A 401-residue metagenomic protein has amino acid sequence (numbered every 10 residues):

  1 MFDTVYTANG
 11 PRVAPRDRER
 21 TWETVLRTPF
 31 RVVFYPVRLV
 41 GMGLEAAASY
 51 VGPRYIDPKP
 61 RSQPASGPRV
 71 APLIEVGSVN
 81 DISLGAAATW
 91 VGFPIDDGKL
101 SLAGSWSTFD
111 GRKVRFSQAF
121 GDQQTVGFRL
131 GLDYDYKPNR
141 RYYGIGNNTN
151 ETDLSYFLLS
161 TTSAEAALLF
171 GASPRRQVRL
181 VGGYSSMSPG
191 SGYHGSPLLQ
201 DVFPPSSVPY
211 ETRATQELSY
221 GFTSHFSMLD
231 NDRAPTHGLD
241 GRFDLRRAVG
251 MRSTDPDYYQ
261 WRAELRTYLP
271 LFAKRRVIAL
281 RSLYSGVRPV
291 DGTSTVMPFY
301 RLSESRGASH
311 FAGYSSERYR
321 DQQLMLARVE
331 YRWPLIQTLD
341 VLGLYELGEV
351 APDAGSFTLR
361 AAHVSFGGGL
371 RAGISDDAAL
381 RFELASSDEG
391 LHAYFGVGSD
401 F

Functional and structural regions predicted by a protein language model:
F2-L132, R179, P209-T236, R306-A308 (+5 more regions): Outer-membrane beta-barrel initiation region
P53, S66-I74, T89, L198-I336 (+2 more regions): C-terminal outer-membrane beta-barrel translocator/porin domains of Gram-negative envelope proteins and their
V76-D81, W90-G92, G104-D110, F120 (+12 more regions): Transmembrane beta-strands of outer-membrane beta-barrel pores
G85-A87, S101, K113-R115, T161-L169 (+8 more regions): Membrane-embedded beta-strand positions in outer-membrane beta-barrel channels/transporters
K113-Q118, R140-T149, G190-L199, P235-H237 (+4 more regions): Outer-membrane beta-barrel translocator domains and adjoining extracellular loop/strand segments of Gram-negative
V126, G171-V178, L271-R276, Q337-L339 (+1 more regions): Secondary-structure transition into beta-strands, especially the periplasmic turns and strand N-termini that construct
F128-F170, Y284-E304, L380-L384, E389-F395: Outer-membrane beta-barrel translocator/channel fold
S224, S282-L283, R360-H363, G373-F401: Predominantly the C-terminal beta-signal and adjacent terminal strand-loop region of outer-membrane beta-barrel
